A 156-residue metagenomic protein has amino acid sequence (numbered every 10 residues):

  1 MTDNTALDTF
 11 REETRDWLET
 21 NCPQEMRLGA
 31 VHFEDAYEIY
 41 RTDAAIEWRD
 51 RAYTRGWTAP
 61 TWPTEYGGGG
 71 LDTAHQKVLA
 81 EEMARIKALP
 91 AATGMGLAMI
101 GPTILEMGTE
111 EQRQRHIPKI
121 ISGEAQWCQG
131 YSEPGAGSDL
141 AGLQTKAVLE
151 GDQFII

Functional and structural regions predicted by a protein language model:
M1-G94, Q114-S122, E150: Amphipathic, small/basic residue-rich leader segments at the start of a protein or domain
Y37, L105, S132: Glycine- and other small-residue-rich loops at beta-strand/loop junctions that grip anionic moieties
G56, P63, L79, I100 (+3 more regions): Hydrophobic/aromatic pocket-lining and membrane-interface residues
G69, E111-I156: Glycine-rich, Trp-frequent "lid" loop and neighboring beta-strands that shape and gate the flavin cofactor pocket
D72-H75, T103, A141: Short secondary-structure transition/capping segments
A92-E111, G137: N-terminal glycine-rich flavin-associated loop
